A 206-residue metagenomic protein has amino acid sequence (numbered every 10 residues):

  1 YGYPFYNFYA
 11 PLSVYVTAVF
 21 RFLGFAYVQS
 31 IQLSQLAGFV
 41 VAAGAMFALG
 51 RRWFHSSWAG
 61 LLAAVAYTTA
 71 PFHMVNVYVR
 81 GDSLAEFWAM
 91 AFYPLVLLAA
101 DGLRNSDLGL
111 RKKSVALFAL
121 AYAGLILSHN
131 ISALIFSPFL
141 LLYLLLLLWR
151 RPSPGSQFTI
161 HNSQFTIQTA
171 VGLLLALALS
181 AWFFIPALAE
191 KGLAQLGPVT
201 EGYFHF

Functional and structural regions predicted by a protein language model:
Y1-F206: Membrane-embedded transmembrane-helix bundle of lipid-linked glycan/lipid transferases
